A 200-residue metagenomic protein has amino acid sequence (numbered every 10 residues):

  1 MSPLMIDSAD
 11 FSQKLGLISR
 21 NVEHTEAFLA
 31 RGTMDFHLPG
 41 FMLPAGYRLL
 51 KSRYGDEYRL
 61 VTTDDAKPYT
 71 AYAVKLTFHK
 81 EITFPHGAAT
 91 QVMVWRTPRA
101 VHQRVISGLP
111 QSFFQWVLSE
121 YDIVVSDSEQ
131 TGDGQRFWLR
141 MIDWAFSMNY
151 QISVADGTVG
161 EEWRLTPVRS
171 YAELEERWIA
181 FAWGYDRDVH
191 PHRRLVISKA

Functional and structural regions predicted by a protein language model:
M1-R104, Q115-A200: Non-catalytic substrate-recognition and accessory regions of acyl/acetyltransferase enzymes
